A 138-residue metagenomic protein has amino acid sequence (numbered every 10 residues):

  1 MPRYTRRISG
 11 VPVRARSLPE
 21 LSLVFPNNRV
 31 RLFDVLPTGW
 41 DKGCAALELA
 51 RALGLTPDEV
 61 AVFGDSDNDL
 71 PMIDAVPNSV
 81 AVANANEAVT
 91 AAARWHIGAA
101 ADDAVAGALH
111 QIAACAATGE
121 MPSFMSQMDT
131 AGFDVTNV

Functional and structural regions predicted by a protein language model:
M1-F63, D67-A75: Conserved acidic, metal-coordinating active-site core of Asp-based, Mg2+-dependent phosphoryl-transfer enzymes
M1-R3, C44-T56, A81-A91, S126-G132: Short, Lys/Arg-enriched charge-dense amphipathic segments
V11, L23-F25, S79, N86 (+1 more regions): Homeobox/homeodomain signature
S17-E20, G43, G54-L55, A81 (+2 more regions): Short, low-complexity, polar/charged sequence segments that are solvent-exposed and flexible
A61-F63, V80, W95-I97: Hydrophobic/aromatic beta-strand patches that form the interior of the parallel beta-sheet core in alpha/beta enzyme
A75, A83-V138: Asp-based, Mg2+/Mn2+-dependent phosphohydrolase catalytic module
